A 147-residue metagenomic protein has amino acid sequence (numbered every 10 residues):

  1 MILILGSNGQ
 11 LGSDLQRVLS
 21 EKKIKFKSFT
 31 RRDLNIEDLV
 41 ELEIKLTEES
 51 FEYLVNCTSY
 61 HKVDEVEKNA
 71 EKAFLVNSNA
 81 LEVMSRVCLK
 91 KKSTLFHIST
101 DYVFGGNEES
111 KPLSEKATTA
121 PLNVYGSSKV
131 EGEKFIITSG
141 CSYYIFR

Functional and structural regions predicted by a protein language model:
M1-K22: N-terminal Rossmann NAD(P)H-binding glycine-rich loop of SDR-like oxidoreductase domains
L5, F29, L54-T58, L95-T100 (+1 more regions): SDR active-site strand-loop-helix element
V18, R31-R32, F74, E109: Catalytic phosphate/metal-binding cores of nucleic-acid and nucleotide-processing enzymes, i.e., regions that mediate
S20, I24-I44: Adenosine-cofactor binding site in Rossmann-like domains, unifying the SAM/SAH pocket of S-adenosylmethionine-dependent
K22, E49, V87-K91, S139: Helix C-cap/helix->beta junction micro-motif
L39-V76: NAD(P)H-binding glycine-rich loop region in Rossmannoid oxidoreductase-like domains and their noncatalytic homologs
K68, L75, N79-A80, V103-F104 (+1 more regions): Catalytic helix-loop patch of NAD(P)-dependent Rossmann-fold dehydrogenases
K68-F96: NAD(P)-cofactor binding segment of oxidoreductase domains
